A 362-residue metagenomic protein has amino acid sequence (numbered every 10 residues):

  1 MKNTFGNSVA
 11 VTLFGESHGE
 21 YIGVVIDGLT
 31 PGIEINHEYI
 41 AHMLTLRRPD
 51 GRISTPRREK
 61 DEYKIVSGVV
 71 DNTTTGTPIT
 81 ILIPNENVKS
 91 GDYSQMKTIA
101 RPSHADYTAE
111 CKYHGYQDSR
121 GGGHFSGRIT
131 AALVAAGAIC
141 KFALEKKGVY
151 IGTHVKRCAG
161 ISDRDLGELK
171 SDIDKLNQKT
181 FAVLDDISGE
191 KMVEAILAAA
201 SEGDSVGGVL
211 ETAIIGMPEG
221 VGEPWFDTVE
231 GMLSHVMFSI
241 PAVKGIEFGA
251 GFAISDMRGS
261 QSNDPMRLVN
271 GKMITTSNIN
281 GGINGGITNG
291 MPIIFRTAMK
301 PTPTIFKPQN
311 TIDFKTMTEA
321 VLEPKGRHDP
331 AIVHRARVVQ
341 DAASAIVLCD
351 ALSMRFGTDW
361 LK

Functional and structural regions predicted by a protein language model:
M1-K362: Generic N-terminal targeting/processing segments that precede catalytic cores or assembly contacts
